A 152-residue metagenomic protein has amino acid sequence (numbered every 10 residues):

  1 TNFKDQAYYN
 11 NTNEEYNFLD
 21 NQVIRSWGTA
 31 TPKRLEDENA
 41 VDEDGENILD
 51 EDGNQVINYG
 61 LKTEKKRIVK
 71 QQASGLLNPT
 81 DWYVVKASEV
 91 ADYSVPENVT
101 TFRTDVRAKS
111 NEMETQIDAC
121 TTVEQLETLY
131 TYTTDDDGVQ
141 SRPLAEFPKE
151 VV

Functional and structural regions predicted by a protein language model:
T1-V152: A preference for well-ordered globular domain cores that mediate specific macromolecular interactions or catalysis
